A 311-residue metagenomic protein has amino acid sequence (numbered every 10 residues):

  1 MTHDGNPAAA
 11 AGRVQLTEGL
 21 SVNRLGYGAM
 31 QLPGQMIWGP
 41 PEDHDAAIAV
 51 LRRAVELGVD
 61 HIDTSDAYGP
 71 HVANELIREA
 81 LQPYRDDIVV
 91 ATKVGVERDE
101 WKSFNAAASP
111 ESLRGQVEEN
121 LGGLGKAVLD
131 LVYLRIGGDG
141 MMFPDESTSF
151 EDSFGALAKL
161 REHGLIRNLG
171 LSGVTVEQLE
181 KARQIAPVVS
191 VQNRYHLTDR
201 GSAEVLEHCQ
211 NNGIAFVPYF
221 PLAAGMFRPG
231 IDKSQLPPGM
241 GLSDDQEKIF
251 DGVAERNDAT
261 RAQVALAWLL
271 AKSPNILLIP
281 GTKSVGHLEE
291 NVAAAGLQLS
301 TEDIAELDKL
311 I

Functional and structural regions predicted by a protein language model:
M1-V89, A224: N-terminal binding-site loop/beta-alpha segment at the start of enzyme catalytic domains that lines or forms
H3-D4, A8, R13, G137-I311: Beta/alpha (TIM)-barrel catalytic core signal, keyed to glycine-rich beta->alpha loops juxtaposed to Asp/Glu that bind
G19-L25, G58-H61, Y84-I88, K126-D130 (+4 more regions): Short, well-ordered coil/turn segments that N-cap beta-strands
Q31-D45, E100-E111, G140-E146: Active-site mouth loops of central-metabolism enzymes
P40-A54, A108-G125, T175-E180: Short, acidic/polar
S65-N74, R98, D139-M141, H196-G201: Acidic-and-aromatic substrate-binding clefts and catalytic sites of carbohydrate-active enzymes
D87-E100: A short, structured active-site edge motif that brings together acidic residues
L121-F143: Active-site groove signature of glycoside hydrolases
